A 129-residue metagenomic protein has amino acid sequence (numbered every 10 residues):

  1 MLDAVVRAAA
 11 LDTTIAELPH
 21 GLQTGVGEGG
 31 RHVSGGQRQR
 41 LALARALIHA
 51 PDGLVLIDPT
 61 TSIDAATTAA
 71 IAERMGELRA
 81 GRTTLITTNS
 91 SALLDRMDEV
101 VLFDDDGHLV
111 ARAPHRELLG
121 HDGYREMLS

Functional and structural regions predicted by a protein language model:
M1-G27, A72-E73, G81, R112: ABC ATPase nucleotide-binding domain helical subdomain, centered on the C-loop/LSGGQ "ABC signature"
D12-L41, L56-P59, I63-A66, E99 (+1 more regions): ABC-fold ATPase nucleotide-binding domain signature/coupling loops
L43, T87: Hydrophobic anchor residue at the start of the ABC signature
I48-D52, G81: A short, proline-enriched helix->beta-strand linker immediately N-terminal to the Walker B motif in ABC-type P-loop
D64-A69, R112: Conserved D-loop-proximal element of ABC-family nucleotide-binding domains
E73, S90, D95-S129: C-terminal portion of ABC ATPase nucleotide-binding domains
